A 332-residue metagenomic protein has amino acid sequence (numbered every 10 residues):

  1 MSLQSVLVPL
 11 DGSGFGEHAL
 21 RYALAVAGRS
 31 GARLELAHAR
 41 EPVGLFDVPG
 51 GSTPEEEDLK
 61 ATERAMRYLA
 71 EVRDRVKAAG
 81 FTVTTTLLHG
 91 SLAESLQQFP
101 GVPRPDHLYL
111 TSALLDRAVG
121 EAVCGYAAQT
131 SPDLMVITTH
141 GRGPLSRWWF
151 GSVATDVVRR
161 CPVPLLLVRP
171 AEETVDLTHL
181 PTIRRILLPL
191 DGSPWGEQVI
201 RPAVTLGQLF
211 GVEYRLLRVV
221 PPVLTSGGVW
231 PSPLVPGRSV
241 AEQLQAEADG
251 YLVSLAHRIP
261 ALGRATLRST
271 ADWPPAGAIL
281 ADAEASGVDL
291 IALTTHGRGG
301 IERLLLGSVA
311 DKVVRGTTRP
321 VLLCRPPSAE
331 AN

Functional and structural regions predicted by a protein language model:
M1-P54, K77-T86, G101-A113, P181-R238 (+5 more regions): Small/aliphatic-rich secondary-structure junction motif
S2-Q4, Y22-R29, P103-L108, L115-D176 (+1 more regions): Gly/Ser-rich helix-loop-strand patches that form or flank binding pockets for ribonucleotide-derived cofactors
F15, G143-L145, W195, P275 (+1 more regions): Short glycine-rich, flexible loops that bind phosphorylated cofactors or substrates
A19, A65-Y68, V153, V199 (+2 more regions): Hydrophobic alpha-helical membrane-association signature
A19-Y22, Y68, S95, A122 (+2 more regions): Well-ordered alpha-helical segments embedded in enzymatic catalytic cores
P54-R67, V235-G250: A short acidic, glycine-rich active-site loop that binds or catalyzes chemistry on phosphate/adenosine moieties
L87-S95, L114-G120, S269-A278: Charged docking surfaces used in two-component/phosphorelay signaling
S226, G237-S286: Glycine/small-residue-rich hydrophobic helix-like segments
